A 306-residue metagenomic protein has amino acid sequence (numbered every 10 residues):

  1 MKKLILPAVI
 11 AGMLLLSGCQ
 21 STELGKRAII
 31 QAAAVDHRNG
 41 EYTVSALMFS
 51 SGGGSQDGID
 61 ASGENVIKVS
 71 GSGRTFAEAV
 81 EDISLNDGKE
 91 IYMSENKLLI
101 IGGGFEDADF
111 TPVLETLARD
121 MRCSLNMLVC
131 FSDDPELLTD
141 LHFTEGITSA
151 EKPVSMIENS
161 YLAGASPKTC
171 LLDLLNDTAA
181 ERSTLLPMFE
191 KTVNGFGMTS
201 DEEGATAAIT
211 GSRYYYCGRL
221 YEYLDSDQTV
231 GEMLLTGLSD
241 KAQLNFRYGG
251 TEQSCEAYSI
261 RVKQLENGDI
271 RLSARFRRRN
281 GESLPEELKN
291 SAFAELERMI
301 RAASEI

Functional and structural regions predicted by a protein language model:
K2-P7, M13-I306: Membrane-proximal alpha-helical signals and transmembrane carboxylates
